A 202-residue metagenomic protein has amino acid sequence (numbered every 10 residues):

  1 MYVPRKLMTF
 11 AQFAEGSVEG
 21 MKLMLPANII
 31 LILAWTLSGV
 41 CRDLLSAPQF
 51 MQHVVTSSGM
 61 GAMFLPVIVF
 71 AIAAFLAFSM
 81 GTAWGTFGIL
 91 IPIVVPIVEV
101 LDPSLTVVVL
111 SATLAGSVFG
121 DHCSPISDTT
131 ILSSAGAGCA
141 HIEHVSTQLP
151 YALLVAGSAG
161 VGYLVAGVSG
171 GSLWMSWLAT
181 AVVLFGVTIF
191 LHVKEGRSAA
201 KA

Functional and structural regions predicted by a protein language model:
M1-S46, M63-F75: Core transmembrane alpha-helical segments of multi-pass membrane transporters/permeases
V3-F10, G39-F50, S79-G81, A159-L173: Transmembrane helix-loop junctions in multi-pass membrane proteins
K6, I189-A202: Membrane-interface capping segments at transmembrane-helix boundaries
Q12-L23, Q49-S57, I131, A135 (+1 more regions): Short amphipathic alpha-helical coupling elements at transmembrane boundaries
N28-A34, G59-L101, T106, T113-D121: Hydrophobic alpha-helical transmembrane segments of multi-pass integral membrane proteins, predominantly secondary
D102-S104, A137-L153: Membrane-interface alpha-helices at helix entry/exit sites of multi-pass transporters
A115-S124, S146-G162: Membrane-embedded alpha-helical segments of transport systems, primarily multispan ion/solute transporters
W174-V187: Small-residue-rich transmembrane alpha-helices that serve as helix-helix interface/gating elements in multipass
